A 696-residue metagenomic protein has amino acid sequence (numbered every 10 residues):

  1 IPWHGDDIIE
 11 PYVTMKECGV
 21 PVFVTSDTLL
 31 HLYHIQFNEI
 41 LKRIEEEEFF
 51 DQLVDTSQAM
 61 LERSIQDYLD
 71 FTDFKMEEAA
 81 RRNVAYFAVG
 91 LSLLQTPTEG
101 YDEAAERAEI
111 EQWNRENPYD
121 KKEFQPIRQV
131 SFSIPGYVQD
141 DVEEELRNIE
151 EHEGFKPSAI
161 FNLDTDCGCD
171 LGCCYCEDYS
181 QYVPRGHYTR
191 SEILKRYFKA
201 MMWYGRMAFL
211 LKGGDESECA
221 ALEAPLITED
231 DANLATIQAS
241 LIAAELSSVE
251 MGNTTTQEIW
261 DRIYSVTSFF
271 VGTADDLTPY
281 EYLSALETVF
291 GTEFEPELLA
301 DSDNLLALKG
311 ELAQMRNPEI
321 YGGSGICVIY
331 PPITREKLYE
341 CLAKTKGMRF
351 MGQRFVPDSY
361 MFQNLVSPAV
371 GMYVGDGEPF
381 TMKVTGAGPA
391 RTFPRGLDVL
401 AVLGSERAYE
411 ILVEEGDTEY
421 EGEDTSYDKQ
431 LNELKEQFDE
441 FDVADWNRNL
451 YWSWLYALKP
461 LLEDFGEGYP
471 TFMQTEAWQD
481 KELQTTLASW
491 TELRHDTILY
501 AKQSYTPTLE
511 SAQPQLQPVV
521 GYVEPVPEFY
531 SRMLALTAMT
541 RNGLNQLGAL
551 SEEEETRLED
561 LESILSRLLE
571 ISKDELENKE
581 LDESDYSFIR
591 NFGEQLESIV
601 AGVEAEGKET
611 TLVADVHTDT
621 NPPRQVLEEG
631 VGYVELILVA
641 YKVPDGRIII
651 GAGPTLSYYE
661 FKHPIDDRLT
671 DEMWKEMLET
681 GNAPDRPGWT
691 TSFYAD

Functional and structural regions predicted by a protein language model:
I1-D696: Long, non-catalytic protein-protein interaction scaffolds
